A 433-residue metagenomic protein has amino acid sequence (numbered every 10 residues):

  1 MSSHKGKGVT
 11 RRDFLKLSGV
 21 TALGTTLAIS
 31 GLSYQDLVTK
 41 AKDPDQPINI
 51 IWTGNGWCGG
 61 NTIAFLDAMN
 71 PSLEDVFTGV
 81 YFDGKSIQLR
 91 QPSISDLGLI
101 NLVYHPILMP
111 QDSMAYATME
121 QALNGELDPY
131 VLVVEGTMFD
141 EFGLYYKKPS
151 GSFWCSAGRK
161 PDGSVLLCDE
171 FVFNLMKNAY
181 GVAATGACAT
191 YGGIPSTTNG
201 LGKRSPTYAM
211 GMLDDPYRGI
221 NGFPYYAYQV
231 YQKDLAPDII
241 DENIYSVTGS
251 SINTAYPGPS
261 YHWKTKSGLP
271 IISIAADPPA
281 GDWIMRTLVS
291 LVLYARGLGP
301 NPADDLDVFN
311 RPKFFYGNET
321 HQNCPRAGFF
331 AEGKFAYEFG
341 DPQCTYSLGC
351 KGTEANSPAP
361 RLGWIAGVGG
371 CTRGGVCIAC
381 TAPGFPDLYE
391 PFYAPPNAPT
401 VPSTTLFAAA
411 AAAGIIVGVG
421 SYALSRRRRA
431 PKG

Functional and structural regions predicted by a protein language model:
M1-T10, L37: N-terminal secretory signal peptides
D13-Q35: N-terminal export signals
D36-V38, K42-V172: Extended, subdomain-level signal for the structured scaffold at the beginning of enzyme domains
W57-G59, Y191, T345-L348, G370-G384: Local cysteine-cluster metal-coordination motifs and their immediate loop/turn environment, predominantly Fe-S cluster
G281-M285, V289, L293-L362: A conserved mid-domain beta-alpha-beta active-site/ligand-binding segment of alpha/beta enzyme cores
A398-A410: Juxtamembrane/start-of-transmembrane alpha-helix segments at the extracytoplasmic/lumenal side of membrane anchors
A413-R427: Alpha-helical transmembrane segments
P431-G433: Cytoplasmic C-terminal tails of single-pass
